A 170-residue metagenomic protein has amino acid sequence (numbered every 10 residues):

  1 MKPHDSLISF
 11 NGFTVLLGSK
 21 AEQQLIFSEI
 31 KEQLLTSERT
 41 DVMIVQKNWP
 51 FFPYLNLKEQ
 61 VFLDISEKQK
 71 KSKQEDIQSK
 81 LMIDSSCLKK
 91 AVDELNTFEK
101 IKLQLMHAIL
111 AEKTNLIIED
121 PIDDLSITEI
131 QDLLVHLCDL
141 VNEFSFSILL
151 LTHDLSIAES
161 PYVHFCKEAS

Functional and structural regions predicted by a protein language model:
K2-S37: Glycine-rich P-loop/Walker A and Walker A-like loops and their local beta1-loop-alpha1 context in P-loop NTPases
S37, I130-A158: Conserved catalytic loops of ABC-family nucleotide-binding domains
D41-F52, D154: Catalytic "switch" loops of ABC-type ATPases
K47-M82, A91: Q-loop/switch helix immediately C-terminal to the Walker
A91, I117-S126: Walker B catalytic motif
A91-F98: Conserved ABC ATPase signature
L105: Hydrophobic anchor residue at the start of the ABC signature
I109-L116: A short, proline-enriched helix->beta-strand linker immediately N-terminal to the Walker B motif in ABC-type P-loop
